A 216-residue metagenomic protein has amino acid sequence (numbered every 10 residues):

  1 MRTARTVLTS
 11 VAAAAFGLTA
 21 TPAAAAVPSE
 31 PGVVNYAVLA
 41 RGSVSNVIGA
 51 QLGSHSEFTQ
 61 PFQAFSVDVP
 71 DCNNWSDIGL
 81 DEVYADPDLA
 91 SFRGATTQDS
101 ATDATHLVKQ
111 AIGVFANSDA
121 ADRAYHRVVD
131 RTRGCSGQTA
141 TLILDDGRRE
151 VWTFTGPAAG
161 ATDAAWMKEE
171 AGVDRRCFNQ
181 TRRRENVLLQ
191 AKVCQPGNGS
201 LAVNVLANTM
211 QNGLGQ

Functional and structural regions predicted by a protein language model:
M1-A26: Secretory targeting and sorting signals
A26-T97: N-terminal "mature-domain start" segment
G53-S66, D130-R175: Short Gly/Thr-rich strand-loop-strand
F92-S100, R176-R184: Short, surface-exposed beta-strand/loop micro-motifs that present aromatic residues
G94-Y125: A short acidic-to-branched-hydrophobic micro-motif
H106-K109, V173-N179: Short, surface-exposed coil-to-beta transition loops
V108-A111, R182-Q195: Short, well-ordered beta-strand elements
K192-Q216: Surface-exposed amphipathic alpha-helical segments
